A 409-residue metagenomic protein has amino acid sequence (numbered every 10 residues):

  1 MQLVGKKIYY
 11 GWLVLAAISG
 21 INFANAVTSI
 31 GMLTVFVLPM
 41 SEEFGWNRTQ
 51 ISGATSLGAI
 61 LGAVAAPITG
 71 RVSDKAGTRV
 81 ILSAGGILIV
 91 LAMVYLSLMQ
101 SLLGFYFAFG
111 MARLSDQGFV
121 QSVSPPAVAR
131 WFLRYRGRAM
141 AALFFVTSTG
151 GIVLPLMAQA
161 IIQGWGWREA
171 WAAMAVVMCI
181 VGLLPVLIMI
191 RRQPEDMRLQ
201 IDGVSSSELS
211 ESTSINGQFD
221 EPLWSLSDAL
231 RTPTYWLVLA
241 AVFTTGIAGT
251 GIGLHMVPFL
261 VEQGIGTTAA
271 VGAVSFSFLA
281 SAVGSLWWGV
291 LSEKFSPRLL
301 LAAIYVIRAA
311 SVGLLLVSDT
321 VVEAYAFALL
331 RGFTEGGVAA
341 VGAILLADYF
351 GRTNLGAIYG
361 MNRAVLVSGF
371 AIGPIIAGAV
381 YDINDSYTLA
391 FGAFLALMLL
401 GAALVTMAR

Functional and structural regions predicted by a protein language model:
L13-P39, F44-R48, A65, T69 (+2 more regions): Extracytoplasmic
F23, A92, L103-F119, F243 (+1 more regions): Hydrophobic core of transmembrane alpha-helices in multi-pass small-molecule transporters, especially MFS/SLC-type
S29-V37, S227-S285: Extracytoplasmic gate region of multi-pass secondary transporters
M40, G118-F132, G337-F350: Intracellular juxtamembrane helix-capping segments at the cytosolic ends of symmetry-related transmembrane helices
M40-S41, V72-S73, L156-W165, L260-V261 (+2 more regions): Interfacial helix-cap and linker-helix signal at transmembrane-aqueous boundaries of multi-pass secondary transporters
V64-L102, S292: Conserved MFS/SLC helix-loop-helix module at the cytosolic interface between two early adjacent transmembrane helices
V146-E195: Helix-loop-helix hairpin linking two adjacent transmembrane segments in secondary transporters
G249, A269, V274-W288, S292-L345: C-terminal transmembrane helical hairpin of 12-TM major facilitator-type secondary transporters
